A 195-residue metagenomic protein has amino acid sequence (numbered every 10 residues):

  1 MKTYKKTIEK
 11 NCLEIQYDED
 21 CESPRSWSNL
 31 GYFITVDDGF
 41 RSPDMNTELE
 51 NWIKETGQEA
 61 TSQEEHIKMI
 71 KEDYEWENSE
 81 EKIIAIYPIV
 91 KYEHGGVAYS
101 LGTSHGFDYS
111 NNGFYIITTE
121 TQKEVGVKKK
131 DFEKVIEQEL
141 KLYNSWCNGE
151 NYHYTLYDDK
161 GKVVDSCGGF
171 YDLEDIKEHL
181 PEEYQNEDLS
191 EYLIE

Functional and structural regions predicted by a protein language model:
M1-E195: Acidic interaction surfaces
